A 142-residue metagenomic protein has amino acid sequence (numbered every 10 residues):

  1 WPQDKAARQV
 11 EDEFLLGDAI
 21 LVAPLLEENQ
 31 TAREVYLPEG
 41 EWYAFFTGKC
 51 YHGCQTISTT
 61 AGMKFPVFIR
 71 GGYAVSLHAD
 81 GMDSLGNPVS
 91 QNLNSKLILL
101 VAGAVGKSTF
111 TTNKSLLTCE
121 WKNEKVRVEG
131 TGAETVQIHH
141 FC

Functional and structural regions predicted by a protein language model:
W1-T135, F141: Catalytic core of carbohydrate-active enzymes
